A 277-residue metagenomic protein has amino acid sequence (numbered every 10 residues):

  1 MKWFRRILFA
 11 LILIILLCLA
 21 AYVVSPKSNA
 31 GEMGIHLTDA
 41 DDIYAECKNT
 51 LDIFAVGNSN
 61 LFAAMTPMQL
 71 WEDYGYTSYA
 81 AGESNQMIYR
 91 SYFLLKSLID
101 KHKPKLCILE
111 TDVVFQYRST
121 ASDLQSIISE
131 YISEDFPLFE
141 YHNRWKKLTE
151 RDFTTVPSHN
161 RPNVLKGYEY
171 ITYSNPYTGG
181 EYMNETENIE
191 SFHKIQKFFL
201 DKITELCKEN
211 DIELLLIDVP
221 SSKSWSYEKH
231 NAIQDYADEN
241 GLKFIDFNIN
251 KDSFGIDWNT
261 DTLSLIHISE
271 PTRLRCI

Functional and structural regions predicted by a protein language model:
R5-V23: Hydrophobic membrane-insertion alpha-helices, especially the h-region of bacterial N-terminal signal peptides
K27-I43: Alpha-helical transmembrane signal-anchor/signal-peptide segments
V56, N60-P137: Membrane-embedded segments
N85-Y89, F192-K194, S222-E228: Acidic-and-aromatic substrate-binding clefts and catalytic sites of carbohydrate-active enzymes
S122-E213: Secreted/periplasmic serine-hydrolase-like ester/acetyl group-modifying domain
S222-L265: Extended hydrophobic/aromatic segments used for targeting, binding, or gating
I266-I277: Single conserved hydrophobic/aromatic residue that forms the stacking wall/gate of nucleotide- or nucleobase-binding
